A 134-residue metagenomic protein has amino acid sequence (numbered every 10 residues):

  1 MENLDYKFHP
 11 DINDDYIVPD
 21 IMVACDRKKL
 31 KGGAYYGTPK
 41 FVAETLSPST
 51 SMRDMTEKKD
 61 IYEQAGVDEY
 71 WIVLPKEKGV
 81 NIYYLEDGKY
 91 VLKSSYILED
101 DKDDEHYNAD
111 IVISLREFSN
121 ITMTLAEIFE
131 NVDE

Functional and structural regions predicted by a protein language model:
E2-A65, I72-E134: C-terminal interaction segment
